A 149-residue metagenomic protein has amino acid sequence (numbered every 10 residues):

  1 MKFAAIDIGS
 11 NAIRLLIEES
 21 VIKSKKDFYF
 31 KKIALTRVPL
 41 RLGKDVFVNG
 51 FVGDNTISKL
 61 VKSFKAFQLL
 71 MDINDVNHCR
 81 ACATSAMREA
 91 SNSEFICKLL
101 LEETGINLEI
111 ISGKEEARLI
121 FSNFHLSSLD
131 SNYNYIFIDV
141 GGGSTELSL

Functional and structural regions predicted by a protein language model:
M1-S10, L16-F137, S148-L149: Nucleotide/phosphate-binding catalytic cleft detector across ATP-hydrolyzing and phosphate-transferring enzymes
G142-E146: Acidic, divalent-metal-coordinating active-site segment for phosphoryl/phosphodiester hydrolysis, typified by short
